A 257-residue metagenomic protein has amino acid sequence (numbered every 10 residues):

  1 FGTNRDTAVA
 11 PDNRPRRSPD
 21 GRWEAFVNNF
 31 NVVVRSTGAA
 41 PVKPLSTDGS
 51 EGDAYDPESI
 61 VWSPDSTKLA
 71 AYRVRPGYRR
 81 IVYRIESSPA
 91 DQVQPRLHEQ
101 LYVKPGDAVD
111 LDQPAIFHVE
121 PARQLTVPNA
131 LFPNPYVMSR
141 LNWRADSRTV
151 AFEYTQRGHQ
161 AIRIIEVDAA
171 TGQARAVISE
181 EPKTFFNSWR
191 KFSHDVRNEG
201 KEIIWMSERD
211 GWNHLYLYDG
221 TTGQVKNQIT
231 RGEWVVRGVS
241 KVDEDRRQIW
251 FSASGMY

Functional and structural regions predicted by a protein language model:
F1-N4, V42-V61, A71-V127: Predominantly five- to eight-bladed beta-propeller fold
G2-T47, G52-D53, L131-S139, E153: A conserved hydrophobic secondary-structure block that centers on an alpha-helix together with its immediately flanking
A8-V9, S50-P57, F132-M138, P182-K191 (+1 more regions): Short glycine-/Asp-/Thr-/Trp-enriched loop segments that recur within the blades of beta-propeller repeat domains
D12-N13, E51, Y55-D65, M138-N142 (+1 more regions): Signature of short aromatic-glycine-proline-rich micro-motifs recurring in repeat-based ectodomains
R17-F30, S36, A70-P76, K104-A108 (+8 more regions): Beta-strand C-termini and the immediately following turn/loop, strongest in propeller blades
S36-A40, H118-A122, D168-G172, G220-G223: Short loop/turn segments that connect beta-strands within beta-propeller blades
P41-T47, L125-P128, A174-E181, K226-R231: Beta-propeller fold detector
V119, R123-Q156, T221: Long hydrophobic segments that form regular secondary structure
